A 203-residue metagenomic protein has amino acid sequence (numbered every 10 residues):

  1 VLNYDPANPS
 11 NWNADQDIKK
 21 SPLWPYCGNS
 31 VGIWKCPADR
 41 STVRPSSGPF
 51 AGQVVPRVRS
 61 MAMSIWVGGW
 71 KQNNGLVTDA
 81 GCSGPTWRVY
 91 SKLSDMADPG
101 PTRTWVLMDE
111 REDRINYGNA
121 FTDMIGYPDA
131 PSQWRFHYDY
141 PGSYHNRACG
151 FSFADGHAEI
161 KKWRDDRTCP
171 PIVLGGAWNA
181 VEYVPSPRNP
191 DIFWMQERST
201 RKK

Functional and structural regions predicted by a protein language model:
V1-K203: Short, well-structured segments within or immediately adjacent to enzyme catalytic domains that line ligand-binding
